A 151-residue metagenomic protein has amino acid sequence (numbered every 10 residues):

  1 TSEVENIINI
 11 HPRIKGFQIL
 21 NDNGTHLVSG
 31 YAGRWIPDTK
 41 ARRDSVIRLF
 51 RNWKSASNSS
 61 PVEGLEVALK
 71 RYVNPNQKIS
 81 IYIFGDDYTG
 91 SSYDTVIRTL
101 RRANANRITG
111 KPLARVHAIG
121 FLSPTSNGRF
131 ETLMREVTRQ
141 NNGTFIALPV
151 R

Functional and structural regions predicted by a protein language model:
T1-E5, R43-I47, P61-L69, I97-R101 (+1 more regions): Extracytoplasmic/secreted envelope proteins and their assembly/folding machinery, especially bacterial periplasmic
T1-R34, G64-L65, L69, I79-F84: Von Willebrand factor
E5-G16, R51-S55, L69-Q77, T89 (+3 more regions): Sec-exported extracytoplasmic/periplasmic mature domains
N21-N23, G33, R42, G85-D87 (+2 more regions): A mature extracytoplasmic/lumenal domain signature
W35-D38, E136: Short, hinge-like loop/turn segments at secondary-structure boundaries
P37-K78, S91, G120-R129: Von Willebrand factor
L49-N52, T144-R151: Extended, charge-rich low-complexity interaction segments
D87-Q140, I146-L148: VWA/integrin I-like adhesion module and closely mimicked acidic/polar interface patches used
